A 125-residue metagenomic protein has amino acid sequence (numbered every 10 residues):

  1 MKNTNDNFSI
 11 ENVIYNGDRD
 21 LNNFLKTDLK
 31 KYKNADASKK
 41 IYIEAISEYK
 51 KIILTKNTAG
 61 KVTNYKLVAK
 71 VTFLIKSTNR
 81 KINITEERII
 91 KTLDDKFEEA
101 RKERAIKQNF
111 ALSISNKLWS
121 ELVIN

Functional and structural regions predicted by a protein language model:
M1-S38, K81: A structural "domain/chain start" motif
N5, K107-N125: Compositionally biased, intrinsically disordered linkers/stalks adjacent to structured regions
K26-N83, E87-A105, N116: Surface-exposed short loop/turn segments
